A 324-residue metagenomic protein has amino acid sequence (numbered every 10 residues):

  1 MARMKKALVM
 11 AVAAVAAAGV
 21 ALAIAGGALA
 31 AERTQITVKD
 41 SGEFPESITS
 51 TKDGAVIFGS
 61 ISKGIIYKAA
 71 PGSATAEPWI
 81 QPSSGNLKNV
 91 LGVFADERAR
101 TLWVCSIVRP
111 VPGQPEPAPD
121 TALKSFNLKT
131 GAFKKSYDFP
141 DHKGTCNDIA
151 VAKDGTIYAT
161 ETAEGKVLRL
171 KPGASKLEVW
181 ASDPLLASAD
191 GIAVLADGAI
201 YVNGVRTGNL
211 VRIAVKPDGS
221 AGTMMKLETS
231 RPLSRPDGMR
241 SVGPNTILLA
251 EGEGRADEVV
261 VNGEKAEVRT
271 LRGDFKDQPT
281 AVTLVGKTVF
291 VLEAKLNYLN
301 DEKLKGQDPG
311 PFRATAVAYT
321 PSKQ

Functional and structural regions predicted by a protein language model:
E32-V38, T75-S83, A132-F139, K176-D183 (+2 more regions): A short beta-strand motif characteristic of beta-propeller blades
K39-V56, I61, S84-V108, F139-I157 (+3 more regions): Beta-rich, blade/repeat-based domains predominating in secreted/periplasmic proteins but also intracellular
I61, I107-R109, T162-A163, V205 (+2 more regions): Short loop/turn segments immediately following the C-termini of beta-strands
S62, P112-D120, T162-A163, V205-T207 (+1 more regions): Short, solvent-exposed loop/turn segments at conserved positions within beta-propeller repeat blades
G64-Y67, P110-P112, L123, G165-V167 (+2 more regions): Structural signal for beta-propeller blades
A70-A74, N127-G131, K171-S175, A214-G219 (+2 more regions): Short loop/turn segments that connect beta-strands within beta-propeller blades
P117-D154: Asp-box/WD-like beta-propeller blade repeats and closely related beta-sheet repeat scaffolds
P119-K129, P309-P321: Beta-propeller blade signature
